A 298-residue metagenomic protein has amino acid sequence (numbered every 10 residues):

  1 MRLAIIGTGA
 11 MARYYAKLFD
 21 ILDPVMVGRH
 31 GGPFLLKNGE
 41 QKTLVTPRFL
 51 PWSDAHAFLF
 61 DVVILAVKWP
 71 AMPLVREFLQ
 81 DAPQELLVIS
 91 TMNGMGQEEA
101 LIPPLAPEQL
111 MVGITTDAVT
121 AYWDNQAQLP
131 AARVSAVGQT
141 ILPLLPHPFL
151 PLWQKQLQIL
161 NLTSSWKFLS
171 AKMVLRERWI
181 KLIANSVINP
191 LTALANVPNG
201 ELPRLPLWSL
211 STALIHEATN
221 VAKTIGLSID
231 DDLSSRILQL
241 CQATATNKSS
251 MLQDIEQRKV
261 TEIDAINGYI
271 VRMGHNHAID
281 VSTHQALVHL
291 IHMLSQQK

Functional and structural regions predicted by a protein language model:
M1-A4: Extreme N-terminal starter segment of soluble prokaryotic enzymes
G7-G9: Glycine-rich Rossmann-fold phosphate-binding loop(s) that bind the pyrophosphate of adenine dinucleotide cofactors
Y15, G32-A131: Rossmann-like NAD(P)(H) cofactor-binding subdomain of soluble oxidoreductases
F19-D20, N185: Aromatic pocket-lining residues of Rossmann-like dinucleotide-binding sites
M26-G31: N-terminal Rossmann-fold cofactor-binding loop
N93-E177: Rossmann-fold dinucleotide-binding core
V174-T219: Active-site-proximal catalytic alpha-helix in oxidoreductases
T212, H216-K298: NAD(P)-dependent Rossmann-like dehydrogenase/reductase catalytic/cofactor-binding core
